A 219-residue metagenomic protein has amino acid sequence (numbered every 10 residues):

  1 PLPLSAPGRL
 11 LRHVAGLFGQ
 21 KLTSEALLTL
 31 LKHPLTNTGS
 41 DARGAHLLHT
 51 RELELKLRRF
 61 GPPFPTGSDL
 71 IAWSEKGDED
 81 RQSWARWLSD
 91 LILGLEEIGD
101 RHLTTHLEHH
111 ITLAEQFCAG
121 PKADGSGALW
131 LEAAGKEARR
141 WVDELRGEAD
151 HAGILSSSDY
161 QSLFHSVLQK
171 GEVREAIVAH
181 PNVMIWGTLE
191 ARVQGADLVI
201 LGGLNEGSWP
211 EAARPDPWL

Functional and structural regions predicted by a protein language model:
P1-L219: Polyanion-engaging groove/track-forming segments
